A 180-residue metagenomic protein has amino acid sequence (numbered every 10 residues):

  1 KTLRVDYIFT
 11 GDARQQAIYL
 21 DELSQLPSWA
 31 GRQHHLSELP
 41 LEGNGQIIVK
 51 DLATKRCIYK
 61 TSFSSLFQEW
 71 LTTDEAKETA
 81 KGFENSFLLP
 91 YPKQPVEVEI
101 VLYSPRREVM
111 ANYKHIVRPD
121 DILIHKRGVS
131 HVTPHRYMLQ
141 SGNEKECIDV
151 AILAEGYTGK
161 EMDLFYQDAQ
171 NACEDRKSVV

Functional and structural regions predicted by a protein language model:
K1-I124: Beta-strand-enriched, solvent-exposed domains that form extended recognition/catalytic surfaces
L123-V180: Fold-level signature of zinc-dependent metallopeptidase catalytic domains
